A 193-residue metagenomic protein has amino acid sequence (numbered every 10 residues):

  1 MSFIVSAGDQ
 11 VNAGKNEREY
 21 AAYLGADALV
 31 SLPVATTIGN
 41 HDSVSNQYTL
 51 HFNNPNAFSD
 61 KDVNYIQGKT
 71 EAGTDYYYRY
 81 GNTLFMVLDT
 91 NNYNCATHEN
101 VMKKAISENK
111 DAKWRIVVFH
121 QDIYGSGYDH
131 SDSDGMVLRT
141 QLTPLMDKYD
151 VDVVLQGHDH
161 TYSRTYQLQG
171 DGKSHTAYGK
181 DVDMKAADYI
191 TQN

Functional and structural regions predicted by a protein language model:
M1-K15: N-terminal active-site segment of His-dependent metallophosphoesterases
V5-S6, T36-I38, V87-D89, I116-H120 (+2 more regions): Short beta-strand segments
A7, V30-L32, A112, K148-Y149: Structured helix-beta-strand junction loops
A7-G8, S45, D75, H120-Q121: Generic secondary-structure boundary/loop-capping signal
N12-N16, N40-N46, Y93-A96, I123-Y128 (+1 more regions): Active-site environment of divalent metal-dependent phosphoester hydrolases
K15-R18, S133-D134: Alpha-helix N-cap and loop-to-helix initiation/capping positions
R18-D111, Q141, Q167-N193: Extended active-site neighborhood of metal-dependent phosphoesterases/phosphodiesterases
A112-Q156, Y166-Q167, G172-Y178: Active-site-proximal segments of metal-dependent phosphoesterases and phosphodiesterases across multiple
